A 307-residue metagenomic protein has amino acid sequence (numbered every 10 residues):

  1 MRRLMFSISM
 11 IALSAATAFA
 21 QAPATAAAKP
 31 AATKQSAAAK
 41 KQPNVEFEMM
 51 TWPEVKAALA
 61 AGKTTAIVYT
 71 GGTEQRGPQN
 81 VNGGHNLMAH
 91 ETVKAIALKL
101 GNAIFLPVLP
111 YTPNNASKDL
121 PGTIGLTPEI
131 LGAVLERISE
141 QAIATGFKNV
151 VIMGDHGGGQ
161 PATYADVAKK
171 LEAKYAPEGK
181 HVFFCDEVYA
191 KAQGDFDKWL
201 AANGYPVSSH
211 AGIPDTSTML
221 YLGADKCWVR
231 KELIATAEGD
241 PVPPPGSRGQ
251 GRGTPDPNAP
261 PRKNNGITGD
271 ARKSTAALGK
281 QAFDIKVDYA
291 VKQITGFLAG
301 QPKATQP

Functional and structural regions predicted by a protein language model:
M1-L4: Positively charged n-region of N-terminal signal peptides that target proteins for export
F6-S7, T33: General helical structural elements
S7-T17: Bacterial N-terminal signal peptides
Q21-N115, D119-E129, A133-V151, D155-P307: Extended, histidine- and acidic-residue-enriched regions that form the cofactor-binding/catalytic faces
